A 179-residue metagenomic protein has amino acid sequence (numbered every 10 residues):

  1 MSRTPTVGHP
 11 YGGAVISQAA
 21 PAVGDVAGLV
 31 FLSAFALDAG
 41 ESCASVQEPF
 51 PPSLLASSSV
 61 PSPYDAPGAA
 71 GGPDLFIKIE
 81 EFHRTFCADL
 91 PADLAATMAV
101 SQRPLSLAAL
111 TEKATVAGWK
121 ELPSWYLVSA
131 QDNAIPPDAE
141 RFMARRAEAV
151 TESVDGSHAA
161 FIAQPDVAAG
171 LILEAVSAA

Functional and structural regions predicted by a protein language model:
M1-G13, L32, S129: Conserved alpha/beta-hydrolase "nucleophile elbow" surrounding the catalytic nucleophile
M1-S2, V23, K120, A175-A179: Glycine-rich phosphate-binding loop signature in dinucleotide/nucleotide-binding domains
R3, D25-G28, P123, V150: Residues at the starts of beta-strands that form the adenosine-phosphate
G13, A36-L37, H158: Active-site micro-motifs of SAM-dependent methyltransferase domains
V15-A19: Hydrolases whose catalytic domains are alpha/beta-hydrolase-1, hotdog thioesterase, or metallo-beta-lactamase-like
P21-A69, S106-A109: Flexible "cap/lid" loop of the alpha/beta hydrolase fold
S62-A109: Internal catalytic-core helix/loop-beta-alpha segment that presents or stabilizes conserved functional determinants
D93, V100-G170, V176-S177: Conserved serine/cysteine hydrolase catalytic core
